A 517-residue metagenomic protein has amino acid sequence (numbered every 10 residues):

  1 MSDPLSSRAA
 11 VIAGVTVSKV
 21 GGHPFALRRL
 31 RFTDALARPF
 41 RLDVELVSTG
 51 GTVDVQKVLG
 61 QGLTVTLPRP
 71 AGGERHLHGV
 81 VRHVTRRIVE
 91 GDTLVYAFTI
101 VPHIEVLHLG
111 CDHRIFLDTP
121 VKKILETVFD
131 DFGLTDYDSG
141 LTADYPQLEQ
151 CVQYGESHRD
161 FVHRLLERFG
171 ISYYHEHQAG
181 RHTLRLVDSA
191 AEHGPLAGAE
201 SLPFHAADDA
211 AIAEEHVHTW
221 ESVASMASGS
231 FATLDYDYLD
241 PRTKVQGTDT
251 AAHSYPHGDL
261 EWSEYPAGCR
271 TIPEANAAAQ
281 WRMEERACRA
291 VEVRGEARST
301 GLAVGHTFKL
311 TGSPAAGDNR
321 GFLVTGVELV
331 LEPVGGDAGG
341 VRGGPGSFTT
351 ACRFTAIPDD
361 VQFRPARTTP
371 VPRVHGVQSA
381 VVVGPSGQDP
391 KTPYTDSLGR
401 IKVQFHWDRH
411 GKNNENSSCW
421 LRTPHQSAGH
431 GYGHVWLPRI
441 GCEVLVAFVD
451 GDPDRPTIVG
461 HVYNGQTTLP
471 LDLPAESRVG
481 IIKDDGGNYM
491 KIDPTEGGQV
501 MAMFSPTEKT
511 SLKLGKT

Functional and structural regions predicted by a protein language model:
M1-T517: Amphipathic alpha-helical and helix-coil boundary elements used as assembly and membrane-proximal scaffolds
